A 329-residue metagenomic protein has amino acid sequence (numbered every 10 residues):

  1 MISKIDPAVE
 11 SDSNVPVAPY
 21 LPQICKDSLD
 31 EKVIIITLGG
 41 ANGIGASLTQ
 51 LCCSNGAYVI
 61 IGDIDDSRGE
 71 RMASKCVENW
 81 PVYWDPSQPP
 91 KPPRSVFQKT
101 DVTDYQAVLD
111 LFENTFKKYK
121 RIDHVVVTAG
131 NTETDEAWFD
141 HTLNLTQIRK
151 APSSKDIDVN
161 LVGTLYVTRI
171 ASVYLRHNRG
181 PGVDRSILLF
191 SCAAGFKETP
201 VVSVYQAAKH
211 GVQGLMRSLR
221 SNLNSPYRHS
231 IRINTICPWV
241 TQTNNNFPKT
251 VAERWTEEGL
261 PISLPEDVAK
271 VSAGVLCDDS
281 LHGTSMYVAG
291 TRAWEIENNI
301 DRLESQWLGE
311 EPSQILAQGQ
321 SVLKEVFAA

Functional and structural regions predicted by a protein language model:
S11-P16, T235, E253-A329: C-terminal helical subdomain
P22-I60: Canonical Rossmann dinucleotide-binding motif of NAD(H)/NADP(H)-dependent dehydrogenases/reductases, specifically
A57-M72: Conserved glycine-rich Rossmann-like NAD(P)H-binding loop of the short-chain dehydrogenase/reductase
D66-E70, K99-L111: The beta1-alpha1 cofactor-binding region of Rossmann-like NAD(H)/NADP(H)-dependent oxidoreductases
N79-Y105: Rossmann-fold cofactor-recognition segment
T128-F139: Conserved NAD(P)H cofactor-binding loop of Rossmann-fold oxidoreductase domains
N144-S154, R176-Y227, W239-T241, P248: Catalytic loop of short-chain dehydrogenase/reductase
